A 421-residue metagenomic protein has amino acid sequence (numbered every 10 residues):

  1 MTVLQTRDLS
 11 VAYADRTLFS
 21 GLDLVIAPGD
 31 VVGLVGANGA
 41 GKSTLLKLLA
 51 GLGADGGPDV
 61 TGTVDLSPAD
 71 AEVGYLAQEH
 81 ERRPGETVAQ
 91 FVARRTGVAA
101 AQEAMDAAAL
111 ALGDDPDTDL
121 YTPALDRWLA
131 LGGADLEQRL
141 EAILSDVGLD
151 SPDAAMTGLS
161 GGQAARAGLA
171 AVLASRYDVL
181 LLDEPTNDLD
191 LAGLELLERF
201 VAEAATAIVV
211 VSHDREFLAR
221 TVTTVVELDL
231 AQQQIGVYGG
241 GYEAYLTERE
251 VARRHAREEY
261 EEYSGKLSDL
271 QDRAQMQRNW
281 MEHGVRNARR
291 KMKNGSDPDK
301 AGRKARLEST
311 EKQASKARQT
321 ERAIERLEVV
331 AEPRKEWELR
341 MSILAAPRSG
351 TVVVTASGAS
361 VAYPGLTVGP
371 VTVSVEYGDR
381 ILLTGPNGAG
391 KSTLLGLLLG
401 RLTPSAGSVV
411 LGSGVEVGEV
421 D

Functional and structural regions predicted by a protein language model:
M1-E261, L344-D421: ABC ATP-binding cassette signature C-motif
P116-R139, E258-L366: Flexible nucleotide-interacting loop at or near the entrance of a catalytic core
